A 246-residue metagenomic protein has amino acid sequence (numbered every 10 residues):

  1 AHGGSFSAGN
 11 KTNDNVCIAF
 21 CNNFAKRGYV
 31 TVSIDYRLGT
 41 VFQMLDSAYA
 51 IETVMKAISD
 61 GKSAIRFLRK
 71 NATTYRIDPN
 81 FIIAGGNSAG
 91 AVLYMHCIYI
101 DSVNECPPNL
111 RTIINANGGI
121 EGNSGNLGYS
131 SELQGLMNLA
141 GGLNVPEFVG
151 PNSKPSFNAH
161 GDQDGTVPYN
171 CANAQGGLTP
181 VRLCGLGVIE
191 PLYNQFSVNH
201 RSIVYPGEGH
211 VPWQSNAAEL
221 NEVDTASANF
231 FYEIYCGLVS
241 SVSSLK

Functional and structural regions predicted by a protein language model:
A1-G3, L68, H160-G161: The conserved beta1-alpha1 loop
A1-Q43, V92, L143-P146, G165-Y169: Short substrate-entry loop that stabilizes the transition state in hydrolases
N10-D14, A50, Y169-R182, A217-E219: Short, flexible/disordered intra-domain loops and linkers
A19, K154, A159-R201, P206: Active-site-adjacent alpha-helix of alpha/beta-hydrolase-fold enzymes
M55, S59, S63-N152: Primarily recognizes the serine-hydrolase "nucleophile elbow" in alpha/beta-hydrolase and SGNH/GDSL folds
L183, G187-K246: C-terminal catalytic histidine-bearing segment of alpha/beta-hydrolase fold enzymes
